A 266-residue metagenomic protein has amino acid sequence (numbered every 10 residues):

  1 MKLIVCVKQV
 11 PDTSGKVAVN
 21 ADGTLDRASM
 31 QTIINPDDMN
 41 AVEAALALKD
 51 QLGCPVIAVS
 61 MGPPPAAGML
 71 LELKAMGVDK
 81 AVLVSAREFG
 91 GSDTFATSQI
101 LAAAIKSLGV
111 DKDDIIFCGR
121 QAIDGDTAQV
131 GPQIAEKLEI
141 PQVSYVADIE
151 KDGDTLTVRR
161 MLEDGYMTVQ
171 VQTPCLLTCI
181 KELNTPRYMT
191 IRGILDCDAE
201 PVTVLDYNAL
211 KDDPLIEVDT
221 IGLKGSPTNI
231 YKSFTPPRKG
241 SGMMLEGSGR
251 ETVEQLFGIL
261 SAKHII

Functional and structural regions predicted by a protein language model:
M1-I266: N-terminal glycine-rich FAD/FM-binding segment characteristic of electron-transfer flavoproteins
